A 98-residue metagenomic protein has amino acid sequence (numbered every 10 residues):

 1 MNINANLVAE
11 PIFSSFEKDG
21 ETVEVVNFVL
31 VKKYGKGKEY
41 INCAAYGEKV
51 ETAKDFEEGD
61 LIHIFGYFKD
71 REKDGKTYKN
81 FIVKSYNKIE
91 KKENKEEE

Functional and structural regions predicted by a protein language model:
M1-E98: Single-stranded nucleic acid-binding surfaces, predominantly the OB-fold ssDNA-binding core
